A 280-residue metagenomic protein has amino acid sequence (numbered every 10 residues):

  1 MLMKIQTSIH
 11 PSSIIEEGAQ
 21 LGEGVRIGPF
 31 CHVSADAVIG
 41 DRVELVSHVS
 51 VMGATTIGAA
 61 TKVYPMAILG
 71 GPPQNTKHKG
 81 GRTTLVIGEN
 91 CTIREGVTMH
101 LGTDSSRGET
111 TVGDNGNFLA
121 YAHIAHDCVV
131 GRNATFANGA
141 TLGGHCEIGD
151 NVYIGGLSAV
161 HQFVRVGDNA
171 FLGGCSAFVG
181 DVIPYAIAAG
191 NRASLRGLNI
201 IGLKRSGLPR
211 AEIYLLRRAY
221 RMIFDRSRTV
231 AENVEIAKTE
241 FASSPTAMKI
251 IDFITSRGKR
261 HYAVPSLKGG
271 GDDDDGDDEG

Functional and structural regions predicted by a protein language model:
M1-S12, E17-G18, E23-G24, A60 (+6 more regions): Terminal amphipathic alpha-helical/low-complexity segments used for targeting or macromolecular assembly
S8-S194: Structural signal for interior beta-strand "rungs" in well-ordered beta-sheet cores of soluble enzyme domains
